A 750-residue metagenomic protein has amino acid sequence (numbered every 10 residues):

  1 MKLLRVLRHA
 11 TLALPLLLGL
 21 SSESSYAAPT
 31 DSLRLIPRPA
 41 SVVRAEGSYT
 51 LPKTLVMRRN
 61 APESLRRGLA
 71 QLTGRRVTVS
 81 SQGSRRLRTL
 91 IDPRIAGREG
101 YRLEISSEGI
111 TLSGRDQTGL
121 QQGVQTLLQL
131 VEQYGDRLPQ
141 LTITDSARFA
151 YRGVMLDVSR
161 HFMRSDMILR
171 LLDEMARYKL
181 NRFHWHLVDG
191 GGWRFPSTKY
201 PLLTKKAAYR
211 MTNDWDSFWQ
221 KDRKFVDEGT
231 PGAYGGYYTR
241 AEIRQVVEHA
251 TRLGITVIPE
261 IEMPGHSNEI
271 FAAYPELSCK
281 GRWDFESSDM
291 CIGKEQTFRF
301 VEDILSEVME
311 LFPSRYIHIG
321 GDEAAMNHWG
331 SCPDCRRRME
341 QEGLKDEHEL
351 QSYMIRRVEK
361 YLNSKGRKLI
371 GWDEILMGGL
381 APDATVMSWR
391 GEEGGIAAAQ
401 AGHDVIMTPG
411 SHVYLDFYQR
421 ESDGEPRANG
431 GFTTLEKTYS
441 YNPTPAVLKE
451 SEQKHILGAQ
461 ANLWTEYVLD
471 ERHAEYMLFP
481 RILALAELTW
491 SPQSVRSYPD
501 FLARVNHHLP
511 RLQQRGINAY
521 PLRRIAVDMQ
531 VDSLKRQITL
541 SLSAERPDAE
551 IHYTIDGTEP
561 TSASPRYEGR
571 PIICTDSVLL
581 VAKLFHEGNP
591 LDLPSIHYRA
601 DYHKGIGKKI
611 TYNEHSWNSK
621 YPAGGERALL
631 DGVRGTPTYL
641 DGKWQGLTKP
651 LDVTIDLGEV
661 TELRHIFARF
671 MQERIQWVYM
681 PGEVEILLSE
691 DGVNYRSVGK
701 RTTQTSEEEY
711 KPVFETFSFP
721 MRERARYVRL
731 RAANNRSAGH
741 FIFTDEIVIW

Functional and structural regions predicted by a protein language model:
K2-T11: Bacterial N-terminal signal peptides that target proteins for export
L4, A27, P492, R496 (+3 more regions): Short, compositionally stereotyped local motifs that mark structural "simplifiers"
A10-G19: Bacterial N-terminal signal peptides
Y26-R152, K365, L369-W372, L376 (+4 more regions): Acidic, contiguous N-terminal accessory segments
S32, I95-Y316, R357, Y361 (+1 more regions): Feature activates predominantly on carbohydrate-active enzymes
I270, K280-G281, F285-P382, W389-A397: Active-site neighborhood of glycoside hydrolase catalytic domains
L369-E374, G379-A384, R390-T539: Flexible, acidic glycine-rich loops studded with aromatic residues
G635-G699, K711-W750: Aromatic, loop-rich ligand-recognition surfaces of beta-strand-rich domains
